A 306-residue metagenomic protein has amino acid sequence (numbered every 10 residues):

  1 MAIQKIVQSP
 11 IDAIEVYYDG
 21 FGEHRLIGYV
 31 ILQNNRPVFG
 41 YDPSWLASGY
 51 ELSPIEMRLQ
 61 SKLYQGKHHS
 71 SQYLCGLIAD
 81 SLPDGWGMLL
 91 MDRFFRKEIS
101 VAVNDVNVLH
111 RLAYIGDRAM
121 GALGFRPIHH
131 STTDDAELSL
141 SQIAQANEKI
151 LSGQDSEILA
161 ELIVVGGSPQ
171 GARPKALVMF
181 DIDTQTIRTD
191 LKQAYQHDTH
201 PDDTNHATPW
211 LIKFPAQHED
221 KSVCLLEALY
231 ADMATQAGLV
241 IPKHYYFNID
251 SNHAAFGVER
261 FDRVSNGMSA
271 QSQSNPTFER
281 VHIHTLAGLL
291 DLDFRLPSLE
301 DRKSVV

Functional and structural regions predicted by a protein language model:
M1-V306: Phosphate/dinucleotide-binding and metal-coordinating scaffold of catalytic cores in nucleotide-dependent enzymes
